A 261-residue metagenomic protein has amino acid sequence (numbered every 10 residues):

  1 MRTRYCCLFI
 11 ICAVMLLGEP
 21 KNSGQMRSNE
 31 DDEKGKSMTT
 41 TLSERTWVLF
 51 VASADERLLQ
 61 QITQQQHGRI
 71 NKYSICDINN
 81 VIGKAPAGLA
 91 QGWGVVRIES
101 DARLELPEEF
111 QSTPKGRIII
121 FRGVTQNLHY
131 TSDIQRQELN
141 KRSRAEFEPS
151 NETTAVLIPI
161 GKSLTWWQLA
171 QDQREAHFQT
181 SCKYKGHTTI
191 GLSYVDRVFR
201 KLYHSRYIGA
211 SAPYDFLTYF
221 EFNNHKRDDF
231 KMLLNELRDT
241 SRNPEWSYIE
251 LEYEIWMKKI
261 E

Functional and structural regions predicted by a protein language model:
M1-C7: Bacterial N-terminal signal peptides that target proteins for export
R2, V198-F199: Non-catalytic effector/regulatory segments
C6, A13, G24-Q25: Intrinsically disordered, low-complexity repeat segments enriched in small/polar residues
I11-G18: Hydrophobic h-region of N-terminal signal peptides that target proteins for export in Gram-negative bacteria
N22-V198, H225-D228, I260-E261: Short S/T/G/P-rich N-terminal loop/turn motif that feeds into the first structured element of a domain
K201-E261: Alpha-helical oligomerization segments
